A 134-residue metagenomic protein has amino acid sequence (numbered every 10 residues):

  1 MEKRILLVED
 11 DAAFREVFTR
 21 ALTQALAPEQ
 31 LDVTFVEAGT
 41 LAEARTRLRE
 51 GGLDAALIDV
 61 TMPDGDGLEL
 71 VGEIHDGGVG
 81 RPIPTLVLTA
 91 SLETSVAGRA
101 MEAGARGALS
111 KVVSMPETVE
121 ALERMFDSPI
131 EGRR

Functional and structural regions predicted by a protein language model:
E2-L22, A56: Conserved acidic segment of CheY-like receiver
E37-A55: Acidic, metal-coordinating helix/loop segments flanking the phosphotransfer/catalytic sites of two-component signaling
D59-V60, T89: Active-site residues of response regulator receiver
M62-G65, S95: Hydrophobic residue at a beta-alpha junction that N-caps the helix immediately following a catalytic beta-strand/loop
L68-R81: Short amphipathic alpha-helix used as the core "switch/output" element in two-component signaling
E69, L92-L109, V113: Alpha4 helix (beta4-alpha4-beta5 surface) of REC/receiver domains from two-component response regulators
P82-L92: A short, hydrophobic beta-strand element within the central beta-sheet of small alpha/beta folds
V113-L122: C-terminal output helix
